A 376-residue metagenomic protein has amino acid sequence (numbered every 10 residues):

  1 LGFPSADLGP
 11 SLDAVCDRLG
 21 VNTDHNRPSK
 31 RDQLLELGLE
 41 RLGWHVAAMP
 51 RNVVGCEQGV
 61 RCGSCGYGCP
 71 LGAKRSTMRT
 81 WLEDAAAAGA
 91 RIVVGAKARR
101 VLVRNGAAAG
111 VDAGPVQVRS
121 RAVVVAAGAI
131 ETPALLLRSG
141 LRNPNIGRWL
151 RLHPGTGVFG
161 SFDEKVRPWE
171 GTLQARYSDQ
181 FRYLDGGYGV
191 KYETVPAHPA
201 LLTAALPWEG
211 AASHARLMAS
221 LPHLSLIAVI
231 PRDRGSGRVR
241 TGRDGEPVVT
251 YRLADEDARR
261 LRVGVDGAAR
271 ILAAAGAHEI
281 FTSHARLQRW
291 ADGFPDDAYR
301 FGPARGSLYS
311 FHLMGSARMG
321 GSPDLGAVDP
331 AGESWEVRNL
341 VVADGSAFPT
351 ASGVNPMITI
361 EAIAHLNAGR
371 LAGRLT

Functional and structural regions predicted by a protein language model:
L1, N143-D266, R270, G302 (+3 more regions): FAD cofactor-binding and catalytic pocket of flavoenzymes
L1-A98, I280-S307: Conserved redox-cofactor binding core of oxidoreductases
P4, A87, A96, V101 (+4 more regions): Glycine-rich loop(s) and the adjacent beta-strand/alpha-helix scaffold that form part
G9-C16, E36, L82, A86 (+5 more regions): Non-transmembrane alpha-helical segments in soluble domains of secreted/periplasmic/extracellular proteins
R18-N22, P50, G63-G68, E246-D255 (+1 more regions): Glycine- and acidic
G55, R61-Y67, R99-L102, L272 (+2 more regions): A glycine-rich dinucleotide-binding beta-alpha-beta segment and adjacent secondary-structure elements that constitute
G106-V111: Short, hydrophobic/aromatic-rich segments at coil-to-beta transitions
T350-L371: A conserved FAD-binding loop/helix module that cradles the flavin
